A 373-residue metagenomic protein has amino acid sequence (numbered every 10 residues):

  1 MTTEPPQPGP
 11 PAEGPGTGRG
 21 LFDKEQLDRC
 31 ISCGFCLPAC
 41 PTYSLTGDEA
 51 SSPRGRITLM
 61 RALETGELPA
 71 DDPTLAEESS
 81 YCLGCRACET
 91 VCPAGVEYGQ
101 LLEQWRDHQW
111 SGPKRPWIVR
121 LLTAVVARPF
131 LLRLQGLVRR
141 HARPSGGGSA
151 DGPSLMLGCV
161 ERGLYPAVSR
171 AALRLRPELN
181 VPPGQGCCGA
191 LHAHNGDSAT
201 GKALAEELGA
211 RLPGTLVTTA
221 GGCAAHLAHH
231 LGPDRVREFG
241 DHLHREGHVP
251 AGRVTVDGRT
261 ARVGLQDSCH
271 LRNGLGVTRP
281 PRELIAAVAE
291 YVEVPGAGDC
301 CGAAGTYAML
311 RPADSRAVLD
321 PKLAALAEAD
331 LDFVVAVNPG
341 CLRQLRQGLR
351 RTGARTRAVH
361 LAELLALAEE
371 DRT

Functional and structural regions predicted by a protein language model:
T2, I31, F35-L59, A76 (+3 more regions): Iron-sulfur cluster-binding cysteine motifs and their immediate structural context in ferredoxin-like electron-transfer
T3-P8, G18-G20, Y98-T373: Iron-sulfur cluster-binding electron-transfer modules in prokaryotic oxidoreductases
P10-S32, L45-D48, R61-G84, Q266: Ferredoxin-like iron-sulfur electron-transfer modules
Q26-S32, C36, E78-G84, C88 (+5 more regions): Secretory pathway export signals and precursors
D28, E89, P93, V160 (+1 more regions): Conserved aromatic-histidine-acidic binding/catalytic patches
D28, G47-S51, H192-N195, A199: Alpha-helix capping and helix-loop boundary segments enriched in small/acidic/polar residues
F35, E67-L68, A87, P113 (+1 more regions): Residue-level recognition of short, well-ordered coil/turn positions that link secondary-structure elements
S44, E64, E89-C92, L231 (+1 more regions): Short amphipathic alpha-helical interaction patches enriched in hydrophobic/aromatic residues with interspersed Lys/Arg
